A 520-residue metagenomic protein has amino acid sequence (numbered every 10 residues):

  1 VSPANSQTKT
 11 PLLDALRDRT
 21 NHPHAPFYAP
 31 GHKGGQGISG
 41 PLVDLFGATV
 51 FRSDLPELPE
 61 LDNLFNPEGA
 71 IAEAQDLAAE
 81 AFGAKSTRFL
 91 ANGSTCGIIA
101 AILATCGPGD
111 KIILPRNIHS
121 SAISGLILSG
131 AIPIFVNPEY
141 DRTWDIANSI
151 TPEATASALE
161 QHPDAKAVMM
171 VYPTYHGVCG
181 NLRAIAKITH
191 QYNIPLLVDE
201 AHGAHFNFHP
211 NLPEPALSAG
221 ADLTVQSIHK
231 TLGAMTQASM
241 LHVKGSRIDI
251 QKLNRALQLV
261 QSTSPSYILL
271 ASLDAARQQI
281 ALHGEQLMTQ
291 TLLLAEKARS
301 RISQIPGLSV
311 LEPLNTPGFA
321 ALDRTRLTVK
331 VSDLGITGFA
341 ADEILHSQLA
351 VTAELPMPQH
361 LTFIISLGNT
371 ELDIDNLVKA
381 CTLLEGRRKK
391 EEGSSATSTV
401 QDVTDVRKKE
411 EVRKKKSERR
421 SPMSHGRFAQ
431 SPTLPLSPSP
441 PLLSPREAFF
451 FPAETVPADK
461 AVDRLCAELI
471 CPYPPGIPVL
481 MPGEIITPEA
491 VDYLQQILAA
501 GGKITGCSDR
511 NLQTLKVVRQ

Functional and structural regions predicted by a protein language model:
V1-G69, Y473-P475: N-terminal "arm"/small-domain region of PLP-dependent enzymes with the aminotransferase-like
K9-R17, P23-A25, D44-L45, A84 (+1 more regions): Conserved PLP-enzyme active-site core in the AAT-like
F51-G93: Conserved N-terminal alpha-helix of the aminotransferase class I/II PLP-enzyme fold
L61, R88-L90, V168-V171, T328 (+1 more regions): Short glycine-rich or small-residue beta-strand-to-loop segments that form or flank ligand, phosphate, metal/Fe-S
K187, P422-A429, L434, E489 (+1 more regions): Conserved RNA-binding domains used in RNP assembly and mRNA/RNA metabolism
K297-R387, P435-G506: Conserved C-terminal alpha-helix-loop-beta "cap" of PLP-dependent enzymes that closes/shapes the active-site mouth
G386-S437: Short, C-terminally biased terminal segments at protein or domain edges
K503-Q520: Charge-dense polyanion-binding interfaces
